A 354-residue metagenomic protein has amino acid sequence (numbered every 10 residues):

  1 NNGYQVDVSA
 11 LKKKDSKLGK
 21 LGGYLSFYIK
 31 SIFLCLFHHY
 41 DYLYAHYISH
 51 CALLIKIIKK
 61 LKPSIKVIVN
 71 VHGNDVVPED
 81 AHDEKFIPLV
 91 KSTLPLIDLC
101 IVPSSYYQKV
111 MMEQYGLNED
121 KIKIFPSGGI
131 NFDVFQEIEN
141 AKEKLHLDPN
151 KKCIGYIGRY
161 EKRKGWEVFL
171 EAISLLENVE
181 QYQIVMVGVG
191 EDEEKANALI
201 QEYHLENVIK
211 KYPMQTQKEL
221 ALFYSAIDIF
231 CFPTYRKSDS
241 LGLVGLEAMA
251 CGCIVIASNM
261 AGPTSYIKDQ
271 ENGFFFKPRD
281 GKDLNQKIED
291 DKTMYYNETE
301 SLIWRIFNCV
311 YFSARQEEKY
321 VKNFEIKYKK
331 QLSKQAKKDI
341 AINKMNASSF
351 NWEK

Functional and structural regions predicted by a protein language model:
D15, I65-E84, L96-L99: A short, histidine- and acid-enriched strand-loop-helix "catalytic/donor-clamping" loop that lines the nucleotide-sugar
K66-V69, K91-E137, K211-Y212: Donor nucleotide-sugar binding/catalytic pocket of nucleotide-sugar-dependent glycosyltransferases
V134-D148: A short helix/loop element that forms part of the nucleotide-sugar donor recognition site in Leloir-type
D148-K164, L170-I173, V185: Conserved donor-binding/catalytic core segment of Leloir-type glycosyltransferases
N197-Q215: Nucleotide-activated donor-binding/catalytic signature segment of Leloir-type glycosyltransferases, i.e., the conserved
M214-Q215, L222-I227: Short alpha-helical donor nucleotide-sugar binding micro-motif in glycosyltransferases
I254-A257: Short hydrophobic beta-strand element within catalytic cores of glycosyltransferases and related nucleotide-activated
D269-Q270, F274-G281, E289-Y296: Conserved acidic donor-binding segment of nucleotide-sugar-dependent glycosyltransferases
